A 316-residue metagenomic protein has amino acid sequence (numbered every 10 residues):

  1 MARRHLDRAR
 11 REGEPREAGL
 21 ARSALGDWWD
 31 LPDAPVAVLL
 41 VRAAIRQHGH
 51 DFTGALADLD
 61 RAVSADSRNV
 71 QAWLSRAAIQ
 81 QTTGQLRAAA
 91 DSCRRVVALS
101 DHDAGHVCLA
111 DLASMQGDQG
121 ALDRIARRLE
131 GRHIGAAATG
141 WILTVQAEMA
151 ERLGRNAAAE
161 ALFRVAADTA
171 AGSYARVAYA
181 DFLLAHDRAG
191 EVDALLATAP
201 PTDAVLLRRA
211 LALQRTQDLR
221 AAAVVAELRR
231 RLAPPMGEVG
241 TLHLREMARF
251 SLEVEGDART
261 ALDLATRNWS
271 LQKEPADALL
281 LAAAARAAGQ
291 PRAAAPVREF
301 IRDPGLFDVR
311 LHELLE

Functional and structural regions predicted by a protein language model:
R3, A37, Q71, A104-G105 (+6 more regions): Start-of-helix register in tetratricopeptide repeats
R3, D7-R10, A44, A78 (+6 more regions): Residue-level recognition of tetratricopeptide repeat
D7, H48, T82-T83, M115-Q116 (+6 more regions): Register position in tetratricopeptide repeats
R11, P15-A18, F52, L86 (+7 more regions): TPR-repeat structural position
A24-W28, R61-A62, R95-V96, R128-R132 (+5 more regions): Canonical positions in the second alpha-helix
D33, S67, S100-D101, I134-A137 (+4 more regions): Short coil turns that delineate tetratricopeptide repeat
V41, S75, C108-L109, V145 (+4 more regions): Canonical tetratricopeptide repeat
